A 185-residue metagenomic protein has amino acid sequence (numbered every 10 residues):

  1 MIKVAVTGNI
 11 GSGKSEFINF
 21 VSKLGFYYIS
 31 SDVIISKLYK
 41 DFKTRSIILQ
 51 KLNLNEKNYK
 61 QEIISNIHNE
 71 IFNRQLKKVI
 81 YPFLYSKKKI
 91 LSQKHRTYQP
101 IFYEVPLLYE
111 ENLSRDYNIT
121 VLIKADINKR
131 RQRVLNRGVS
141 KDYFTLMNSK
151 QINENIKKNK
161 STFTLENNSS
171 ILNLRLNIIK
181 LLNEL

Functional and structural regions predicted by a protein language model:
V6: Hydrophobic anchor at the beta1->P-loop junction of P-loop NTPases
N9, V21: P-loop (Walker A) phosphate-binding loop of NTP-binding proteins
S12: ATP-binding Walker
S15: Walker A/P-loop
F26-K40: Short beta-strand-centered segment that lines the nucleotide-binding/catalytic pocket of NTP-utilizing
K37-Q99: ATP-dependent small-molecule kinase phosphotransfer cores that center on conserved nucleotide phosphate-binding segments
K87, R115-D116, I127, L135-E184: Small-molecule kinase domains that catalyze NTP-dependent phosphoryl transfer to phosphate-bearing small molecules
K87-K94, P100-N136: ATP-dependent NMP and nucleoside kinases share a basic, alpha-helical "lid"
